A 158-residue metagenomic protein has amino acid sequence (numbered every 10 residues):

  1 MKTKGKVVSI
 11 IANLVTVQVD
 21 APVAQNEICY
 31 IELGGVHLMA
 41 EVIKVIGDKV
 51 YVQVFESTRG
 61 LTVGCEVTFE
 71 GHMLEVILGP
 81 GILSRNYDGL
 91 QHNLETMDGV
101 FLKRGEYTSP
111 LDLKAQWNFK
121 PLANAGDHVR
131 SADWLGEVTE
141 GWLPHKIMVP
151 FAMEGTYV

Functional and structural regions predicted by a protein language model:
M1-V158: Peripheral, non-AAA+ core regions of ATP-driven protein-machinery
